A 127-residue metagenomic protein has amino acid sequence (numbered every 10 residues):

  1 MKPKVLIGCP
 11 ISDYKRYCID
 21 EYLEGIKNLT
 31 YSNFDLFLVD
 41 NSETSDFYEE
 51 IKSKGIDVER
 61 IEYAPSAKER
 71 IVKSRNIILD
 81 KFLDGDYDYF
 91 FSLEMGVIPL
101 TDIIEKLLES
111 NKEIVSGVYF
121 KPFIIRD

Functional and structural regions predicted by a protein language model:
K4-G8, D35: Cell-envelope/extracellular polymer assembly enzymes that use nucleotide-activated donors
C9-I11, D40, L93: Short beta-strand/turn micro-motifs composed of small residues that flank or help shape donor/cofactor-binding pockets
D13-D20, D40: A structural helix-start
E21-F34: Short, acidic, metal-binding catalytic loop of nucleotide-sugar glycosyltransferases
L29-S32, V39-I51, E62-Y63, V97: A conserved acidic beta->alpha catalytic loop
D46-D86: Active-site-proximal specificity loops/subdomain of glycosyltransferases
D86-I98: Short beta-strand-to-loop acidic/aromatic patch adjacent to the donor-nucleotide binding site
L100-D127: Conserved catalytic core of nucleotide-sugar-dependent glycosyltransferases
